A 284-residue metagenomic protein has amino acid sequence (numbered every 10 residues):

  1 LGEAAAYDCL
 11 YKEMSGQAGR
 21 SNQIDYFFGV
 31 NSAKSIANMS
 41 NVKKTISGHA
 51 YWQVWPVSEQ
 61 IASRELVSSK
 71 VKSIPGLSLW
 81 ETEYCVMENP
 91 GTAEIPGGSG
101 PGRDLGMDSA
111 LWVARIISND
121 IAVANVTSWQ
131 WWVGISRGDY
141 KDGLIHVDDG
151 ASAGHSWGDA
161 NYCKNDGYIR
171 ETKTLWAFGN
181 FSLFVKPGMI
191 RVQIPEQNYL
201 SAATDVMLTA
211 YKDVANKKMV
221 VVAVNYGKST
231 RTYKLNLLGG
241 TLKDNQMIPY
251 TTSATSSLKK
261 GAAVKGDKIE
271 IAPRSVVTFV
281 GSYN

Functional and structural regions predicted by a protein language model:
L1-I116, V123: Noncatalytic carbohydrate-binding groove/subsite architecture in carbohydrate-active enzymes
E3, A50, E83-V86, Q130-V133 (+5 more regions): Active-site proximal loops enriched in glycine and acidic residues that flank catalytic Cys/His/Asp and coordinate
E59-V67, E94, L144, Q193 (+2 more regions): Composition- and surface-driven signal marking solvent-exposed, interaction-prone regions in large proteins
S78-L183, V192-S201: Aromatic/acidic polysaccharide-binding cleft in carbohydrate-active enzymes
K186-V192, D244-N245, G266: Glycine-centered loop/turn motifs
Y199-L242, R274: Carbohydrate-binding surface patches
L238-S257: Solvent-exposed beta-hairpin/edge-strand motifs
A262-N284: C-terminal beta-strand-rich structural cap/linker in extracellular carbohydrate-active enzymes
